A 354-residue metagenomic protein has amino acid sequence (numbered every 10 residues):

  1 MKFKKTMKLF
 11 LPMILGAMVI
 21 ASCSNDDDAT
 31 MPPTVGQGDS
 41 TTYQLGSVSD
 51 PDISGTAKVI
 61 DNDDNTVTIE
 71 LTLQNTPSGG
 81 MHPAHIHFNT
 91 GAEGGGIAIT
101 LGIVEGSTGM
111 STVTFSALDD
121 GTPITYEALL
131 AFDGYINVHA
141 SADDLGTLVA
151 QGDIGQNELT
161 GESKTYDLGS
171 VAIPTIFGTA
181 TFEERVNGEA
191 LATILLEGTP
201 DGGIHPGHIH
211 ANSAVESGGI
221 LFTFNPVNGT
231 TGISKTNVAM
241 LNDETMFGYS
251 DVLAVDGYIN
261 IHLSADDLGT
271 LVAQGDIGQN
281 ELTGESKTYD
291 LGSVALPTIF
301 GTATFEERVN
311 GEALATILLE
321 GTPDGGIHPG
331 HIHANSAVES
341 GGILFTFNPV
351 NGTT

Functional and structural regions predicted by a protein language model:
K2-L11: Bacterial N-terminal signal peptides that target proteins for export
M18-S22: C-terminal motif of bacterial Sec signal peptides marking the signal peptidase cleavage site
S24-T354: N-terminal leader/targeting pre-sequences
